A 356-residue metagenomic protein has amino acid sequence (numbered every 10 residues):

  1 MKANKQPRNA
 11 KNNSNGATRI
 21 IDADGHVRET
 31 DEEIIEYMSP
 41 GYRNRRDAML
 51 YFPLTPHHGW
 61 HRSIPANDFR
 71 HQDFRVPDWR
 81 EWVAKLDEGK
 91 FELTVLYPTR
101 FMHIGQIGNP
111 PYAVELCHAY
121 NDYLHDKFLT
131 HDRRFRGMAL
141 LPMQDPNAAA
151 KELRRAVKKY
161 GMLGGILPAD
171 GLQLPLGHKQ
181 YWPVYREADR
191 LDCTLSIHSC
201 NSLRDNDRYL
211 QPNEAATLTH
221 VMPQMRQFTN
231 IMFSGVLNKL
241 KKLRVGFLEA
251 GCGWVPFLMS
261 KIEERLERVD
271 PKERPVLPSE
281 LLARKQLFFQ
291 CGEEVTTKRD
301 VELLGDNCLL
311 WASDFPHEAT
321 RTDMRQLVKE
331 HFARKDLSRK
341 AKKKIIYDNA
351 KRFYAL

Functional and structural regions predicted by a protein language model:
K2-I21, E32-L93, D122-T130, K151-R155 (+5 more regions): Mid-to-C-terminal alpha-helical segments outside catalytic/metal-binding sites
A3, F128-R136, L141, N147 (+1 more regions): Catalytic pocket-lining loop regions of alpha/beta-barrel enzymes, especially the amidohydrolase/enolase/GH5 lineages
G25-V27, N201-S202, C252, H317: Short, glycine/acidic-enriched loop or turn micro-motifs at the edges of active sites
E29-F74, L203-M222, R265-A283: Active-site gating loops and adjacent loop-to-helix segments of metal-dependent hydrolytic enzymes
D31-I35, I107-G108, D207-L210, F257-K261 (+1 more regions): Short aromatic-enriched loop/helix-cap "lid" or pocket-rim segments at secondary-structure transitions that line
I64-H71, V83-I107, R134-P142, L163-L167: Divalent metal-dependent hydrolysis catalytic cores, especially in the metallo-beta-lactamase
T99-R100, M143, S199-L203, F315-E318: Short glycine-enriched loops at secondary-structure junctions
A113-Y120, G177-P183: Charged helix-capping and loop-helix junction motifs
